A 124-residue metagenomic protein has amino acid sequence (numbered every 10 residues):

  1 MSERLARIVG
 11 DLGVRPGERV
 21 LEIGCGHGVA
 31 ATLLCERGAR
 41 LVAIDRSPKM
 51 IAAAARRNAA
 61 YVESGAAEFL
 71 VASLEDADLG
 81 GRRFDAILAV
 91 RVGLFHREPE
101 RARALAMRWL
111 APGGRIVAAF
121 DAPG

Functional and structural regions predicted by a protein language model:
M1-V9, G13: Conserved SAM-binding loop and adjacent beta-strand
G17: Phosphate-coordination loops involved in phosphoryl transfer and adenosine-cofactor binding
L21, H27-D76: Class I SAM-dependent methyltransferase SAM/SAH-binding core
E75-I87: A short acidic, Gly/Pro-enriched loop at the edge of an enzyme's catalytic core that lines a small-molecule cofactor
A86-P99: A short SAM/SAH-binding and catalytic strip from SAM-dependent methyltransferases
E100-P112: A short glycine-rich, Lys/Arg-flanked "PGG" loop and its adjoining helix->strand segment in the class I
G113-F120: Conserved beta-strand signature within the Rossmann-like core of class I S-adenosyl-L-methionine
